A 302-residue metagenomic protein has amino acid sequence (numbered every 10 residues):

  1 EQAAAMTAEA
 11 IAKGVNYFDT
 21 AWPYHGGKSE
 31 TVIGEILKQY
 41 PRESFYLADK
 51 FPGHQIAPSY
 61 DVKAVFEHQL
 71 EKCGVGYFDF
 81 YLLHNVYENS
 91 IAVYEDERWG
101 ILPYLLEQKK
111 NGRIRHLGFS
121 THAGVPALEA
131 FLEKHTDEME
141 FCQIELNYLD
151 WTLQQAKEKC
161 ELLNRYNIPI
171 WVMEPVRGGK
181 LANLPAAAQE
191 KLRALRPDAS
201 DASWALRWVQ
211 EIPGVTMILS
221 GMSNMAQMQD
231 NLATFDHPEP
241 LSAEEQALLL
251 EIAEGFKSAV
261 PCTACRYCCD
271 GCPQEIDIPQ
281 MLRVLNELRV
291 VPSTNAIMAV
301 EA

Functional and structural regions predicted by a protein language model:
E1-F45, G76, Y104, K110: N-terminal binding-site loop/beta-alpha segment at the start of enzyme catalytic domains that lines or forms
Q2, M6-I11, V15-N16, E35 (+2 more regions): Structured C-terminal cap/extension of enzyme domains
A8, A12, I56-V176, N183-E190 (+2 more regions): Glycine/proline-rich, positively charged, aromatic-decorated active-site loop/lid region on the catalytic face
Y17-Y24, R115-F119, Q143-I144, M217-L219: Short catalytic-loop micro-motif centered on adjacent basic/acidic residues
D19-T20, D49, V172: Hydrophobic residues in well-ordered beta-strands that form the structural core
Y24, K28, H122-A123, S223 (+1 more regions): Short beta->alpha linker loops
Y24, Q39-D61, C73, H84-N85: Structural motif corresponding to the early beta-alpha repeats
S29-I33, V125-E129, M228: Short, well-ordered alpha-helical microsegments
